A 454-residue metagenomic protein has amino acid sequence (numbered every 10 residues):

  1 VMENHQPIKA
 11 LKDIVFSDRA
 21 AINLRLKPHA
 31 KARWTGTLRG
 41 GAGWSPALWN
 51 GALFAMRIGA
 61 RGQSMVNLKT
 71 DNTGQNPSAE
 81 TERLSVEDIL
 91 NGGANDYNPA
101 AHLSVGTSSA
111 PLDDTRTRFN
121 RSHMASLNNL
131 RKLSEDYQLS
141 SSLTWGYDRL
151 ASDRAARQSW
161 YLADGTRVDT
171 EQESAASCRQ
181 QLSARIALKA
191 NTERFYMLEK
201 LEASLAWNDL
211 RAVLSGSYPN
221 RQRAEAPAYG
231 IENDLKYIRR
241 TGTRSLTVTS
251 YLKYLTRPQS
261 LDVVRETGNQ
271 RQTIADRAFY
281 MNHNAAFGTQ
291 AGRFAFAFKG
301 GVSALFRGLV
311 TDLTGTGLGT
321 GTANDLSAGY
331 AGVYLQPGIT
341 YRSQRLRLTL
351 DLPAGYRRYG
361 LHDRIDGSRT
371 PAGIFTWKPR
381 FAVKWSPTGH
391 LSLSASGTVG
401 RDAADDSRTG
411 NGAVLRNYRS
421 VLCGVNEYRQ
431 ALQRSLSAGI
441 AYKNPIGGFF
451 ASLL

Functional and structural regions predicted by a protein language model:
V1-W207, Q222-L252, A286-F298, Q344-L346 (+5 more regions): Membrane-proximal, glycine/serine-rich, low-complexity loop/turn segments characteristic of large bacterial
P7, G59, G317-T320, D363 (+2 more regions): Acidic/polar residues at beta-strand termini and the immediately following turn/coil
K12-I14, P77-R83, G106, A151-R167 (+6 more regions): Outer-membrane beta-barrel translocator domains and adjoining extracellular loop/strand segments of Gram-negative
I14, S45, T117-F119, S174-Q180 (+6 more regions): Replace "Gram-negative outer membrane beta-barrel proteins" with "bacterial and organellar outer membrane beta-barrel
S204-Y334: Replace "related TpsB outer-membrane translocases also match" with "some related outer-membrane beta-barrels such as
A278-H283, A295-A395: Signature of Gram-negative outer-membrane beta-barrel scaffolds
P353-R357, T398-D402, G412-V414: Active/binding-pocket-proximal capping segment
R416-S420, S435-G439: Outer-membrane beta-barrel "beta-signal"
